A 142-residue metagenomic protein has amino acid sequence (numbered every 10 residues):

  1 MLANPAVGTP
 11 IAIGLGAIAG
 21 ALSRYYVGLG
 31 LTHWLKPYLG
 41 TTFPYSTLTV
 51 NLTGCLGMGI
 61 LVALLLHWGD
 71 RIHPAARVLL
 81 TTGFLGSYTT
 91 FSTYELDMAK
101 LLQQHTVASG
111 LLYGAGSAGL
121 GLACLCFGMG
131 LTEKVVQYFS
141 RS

Functional and structural regions predicted by a protein language model:
M1-S142: Membrane-interface helix-loop junctions in multi-pass transporters/channels
